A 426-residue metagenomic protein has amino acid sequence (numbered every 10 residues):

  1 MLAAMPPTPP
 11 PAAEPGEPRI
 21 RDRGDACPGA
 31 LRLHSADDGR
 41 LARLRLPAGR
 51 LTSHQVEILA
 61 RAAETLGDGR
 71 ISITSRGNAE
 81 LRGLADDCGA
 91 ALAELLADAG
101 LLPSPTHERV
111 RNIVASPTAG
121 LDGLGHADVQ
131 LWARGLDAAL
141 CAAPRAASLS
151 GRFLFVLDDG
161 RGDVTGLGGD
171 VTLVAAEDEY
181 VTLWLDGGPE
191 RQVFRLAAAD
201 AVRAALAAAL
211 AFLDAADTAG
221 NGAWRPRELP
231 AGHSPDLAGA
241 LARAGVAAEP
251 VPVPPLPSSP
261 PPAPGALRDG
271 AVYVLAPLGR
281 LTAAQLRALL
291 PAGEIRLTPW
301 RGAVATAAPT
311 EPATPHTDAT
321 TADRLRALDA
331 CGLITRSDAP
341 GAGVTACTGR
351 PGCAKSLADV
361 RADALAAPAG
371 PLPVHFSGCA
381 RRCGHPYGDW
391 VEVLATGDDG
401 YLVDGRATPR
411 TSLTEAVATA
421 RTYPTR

Functional and structural regions predicted by a protein language model:
L2-I20, G39-W184, F194-L196, R203 (+2 more regions): Small-residue-enriched alpha-helical segments and adjacent helix-cap loops that form tight helix-helix packing
I20-S35: Intrinsic, low-complexity N-terminal interaction/targeting segments
A30-L33, P261-A263, I334-R336: Short beta-strand/turn micro-motifs at beta-sheet edges
R70-I73, A146-S150, D214-A238, A244-S258 (+4 more regions): Flexible, glycine/charged-enriched surface loops at secondary-structure junctions
G187-G220: Internal alpha/beta scaffold segment
G187-P189, C347, G405: Residue-level detection of beta-strand-connecting loop/turn positions
T218, D236-L297, T321, R326: Extended macromolecule-engaging scaffold surfaces, prototypically the DNA polymerase sliding clamp/PCNA/9-1-1 ring
A395-R426: Glycine-rich, small/acidic residue-mixed loop/short-helix segments
